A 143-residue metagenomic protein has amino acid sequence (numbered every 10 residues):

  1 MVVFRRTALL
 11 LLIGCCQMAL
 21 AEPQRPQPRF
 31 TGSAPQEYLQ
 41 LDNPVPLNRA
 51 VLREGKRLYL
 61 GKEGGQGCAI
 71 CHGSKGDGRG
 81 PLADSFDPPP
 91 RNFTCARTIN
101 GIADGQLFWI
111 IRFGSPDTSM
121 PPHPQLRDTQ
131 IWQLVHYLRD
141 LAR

Functional and structural regions predicted by a protein language model:
M1-L41: N-terminal export/targeting leaders of redox proteins
A21-P26, F86, R91, I110-L138: Axial heme c-ligation environment in periplasmic c-type cytochrome domains
F30-E63: Electrostatic cytochrome c docking/interface patches
P44, V51-E54, K75, R91-N92 (+1 more regions): Conserved beta-strand positions that form and line the central face of beta-propeller blades
R49-A50, G73-F108: Gly/Gly-Pro-rich "capping" loops immediately C-terminal to redox-active cysteine motifs in periplasmic/lumenal
A50, E54, Q106, T129-Q133: Extracytoplasmic/secreted proteins, especially bacterial periplasmic and envelope-associated proteins
G55, E63-K75, L134-L138: The canonical Cys-X-X-Cys-His
I70-G78, R97, R112-F113, P124 (+1 more regions): Detector for the c-type heme attachment site
